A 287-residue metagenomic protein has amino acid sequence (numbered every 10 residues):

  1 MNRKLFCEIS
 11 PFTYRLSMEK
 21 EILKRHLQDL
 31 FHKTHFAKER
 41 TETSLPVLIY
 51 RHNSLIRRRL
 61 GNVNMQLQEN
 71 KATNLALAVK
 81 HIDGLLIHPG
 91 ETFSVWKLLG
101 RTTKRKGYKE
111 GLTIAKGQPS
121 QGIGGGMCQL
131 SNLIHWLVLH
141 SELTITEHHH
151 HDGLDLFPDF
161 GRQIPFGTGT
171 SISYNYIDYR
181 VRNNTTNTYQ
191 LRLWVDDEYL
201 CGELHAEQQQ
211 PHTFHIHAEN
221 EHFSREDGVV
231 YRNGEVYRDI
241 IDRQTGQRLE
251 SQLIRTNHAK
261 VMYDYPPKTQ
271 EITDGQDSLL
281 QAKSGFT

Functional and structural regions predicted by a protein language model:
N2-T287: Well-ordered beta-sheet/strand-loop patches within structured domains
